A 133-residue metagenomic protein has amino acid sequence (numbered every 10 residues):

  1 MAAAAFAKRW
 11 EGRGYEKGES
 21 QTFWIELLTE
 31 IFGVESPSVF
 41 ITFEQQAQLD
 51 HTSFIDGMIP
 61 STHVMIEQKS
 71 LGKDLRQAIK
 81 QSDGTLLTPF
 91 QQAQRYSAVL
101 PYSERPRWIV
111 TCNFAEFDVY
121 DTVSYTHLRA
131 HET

Functional and structural regions predicted by a protein language model:
M1-W108, E116-V119, V123-Y125: A short, conserved, highly charged catalytic patch centered on acidic carboxylates
T126-T133: Conserved small/polar residues in nucleotide/adenosyl-binding loops
